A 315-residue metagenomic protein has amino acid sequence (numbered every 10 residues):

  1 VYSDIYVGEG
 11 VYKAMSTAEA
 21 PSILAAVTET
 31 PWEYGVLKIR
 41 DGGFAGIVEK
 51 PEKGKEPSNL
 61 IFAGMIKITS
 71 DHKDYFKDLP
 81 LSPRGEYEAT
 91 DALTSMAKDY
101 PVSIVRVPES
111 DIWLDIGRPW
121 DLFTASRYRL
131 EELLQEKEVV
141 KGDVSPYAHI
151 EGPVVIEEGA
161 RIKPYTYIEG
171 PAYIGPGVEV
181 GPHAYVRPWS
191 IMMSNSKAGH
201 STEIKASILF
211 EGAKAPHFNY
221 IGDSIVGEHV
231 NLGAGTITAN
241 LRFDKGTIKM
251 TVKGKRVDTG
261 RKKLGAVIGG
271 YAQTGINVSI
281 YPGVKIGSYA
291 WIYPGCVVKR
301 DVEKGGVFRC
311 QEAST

Functional and structural regions predicted by a protein language model:
V1, Y6-G8, I68, L232 (+1 more regions): Hydrophobic/aromatic residue at the end of a short beta strand that borders the catalytic acidic motif
V1-D41, K77: Conserved beta-loop-beta/alpha segment of the NTase-like Rossmann-fold superfamily that binds/positions NTPs
S16, F44-E131: Catalytic-core segments of class I nucleotidyltransferases/pyrophosphorylases that form NMP-activated intermediates
E88, T94-Y185: Extended, small-residue-rich solenoid/repeat segments and analogous flexible loops that form exposed scaffolds
A198-T315: Glycine-rich hexapeptide-repeat left-handed beta-helix
